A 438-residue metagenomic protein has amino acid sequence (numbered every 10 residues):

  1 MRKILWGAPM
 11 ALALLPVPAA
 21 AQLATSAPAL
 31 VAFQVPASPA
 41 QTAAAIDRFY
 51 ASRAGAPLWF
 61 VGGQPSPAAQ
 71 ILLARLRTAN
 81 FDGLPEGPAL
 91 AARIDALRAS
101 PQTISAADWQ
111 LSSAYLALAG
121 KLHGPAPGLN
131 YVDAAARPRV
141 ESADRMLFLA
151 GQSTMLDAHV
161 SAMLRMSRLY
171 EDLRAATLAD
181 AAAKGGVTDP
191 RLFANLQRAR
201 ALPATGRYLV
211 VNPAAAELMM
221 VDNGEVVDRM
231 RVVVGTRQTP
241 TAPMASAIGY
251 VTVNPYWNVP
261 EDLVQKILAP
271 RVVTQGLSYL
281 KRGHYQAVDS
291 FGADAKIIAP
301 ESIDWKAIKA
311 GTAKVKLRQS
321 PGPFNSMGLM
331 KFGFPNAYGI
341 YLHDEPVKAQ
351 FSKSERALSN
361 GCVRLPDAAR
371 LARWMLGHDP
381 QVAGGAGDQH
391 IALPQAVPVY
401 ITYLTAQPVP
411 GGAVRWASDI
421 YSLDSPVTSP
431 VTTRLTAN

Functional and structural regions predicted by a protein language model:
M1, A21-Q22: Initiator methionine at the very start of the polypeptide chain
M1-M10: Bacterial N-terminal signal peptides that target proteins for export
L14-P18: N-terminal signal peptide c-region/cleavage motif recognized by signal peptidases
Q22-Q41, L116-A117, K121, A136-V140 (+1 more regions): Well-ordered beta-sheet/strand-loop patches within structured domains
L23-A135: Cationic-aromatic interfacial patches
